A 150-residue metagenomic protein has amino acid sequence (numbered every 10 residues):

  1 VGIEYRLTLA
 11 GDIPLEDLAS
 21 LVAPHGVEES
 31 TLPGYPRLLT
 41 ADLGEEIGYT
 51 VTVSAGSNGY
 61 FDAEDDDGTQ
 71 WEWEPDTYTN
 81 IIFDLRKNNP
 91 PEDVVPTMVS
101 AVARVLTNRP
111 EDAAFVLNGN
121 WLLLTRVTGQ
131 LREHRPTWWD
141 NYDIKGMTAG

Functional and structural regions predicted by a protein language model:
V1-T40: Short, extreme N-terminal segment that most often corresponds to the first beta-strand
I3, D66-Q70, S100: Sparse, context-dependent recognition of short Cys/His-centered cofactor- or disulfide-binding micro-motifs
E4-T8, G48-T50, N80-D84, D112-V116 (+1 more regions): Ordered hydrophobic segments in well-structured contexts
D12-P14, P90, L122, G129: Generic "edge-of-domain/loop-turn" microfeature
L15-L18, P24, K87-D112: Ampiphathic alpha-helical segments that act as solvent-exposed interaction surfaces
L21, L32, D65-D67, T97 (+2 more regions): General "foldedness" signal
E28-E92, T125-V127: Short, intrinsically disordered low-complexity segments
S100, R104-G150: Acidic, proline/glycine-rich low-complexity IDRs
